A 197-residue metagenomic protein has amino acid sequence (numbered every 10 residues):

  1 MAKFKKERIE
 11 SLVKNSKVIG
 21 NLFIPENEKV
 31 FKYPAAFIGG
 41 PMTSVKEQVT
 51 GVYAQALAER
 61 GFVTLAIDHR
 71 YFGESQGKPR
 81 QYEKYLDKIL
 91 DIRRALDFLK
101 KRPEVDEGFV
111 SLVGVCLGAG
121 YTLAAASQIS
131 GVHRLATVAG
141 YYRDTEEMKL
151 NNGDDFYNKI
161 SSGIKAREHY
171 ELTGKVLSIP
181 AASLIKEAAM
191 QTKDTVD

Functional and structural regions predicted by a protein language model:
M1-F31: N-terminal cap/lid segment of alpha/beta-hydrolase-fold proteins
F31-P41: Short beta-strand element of the alpha/beta-hydrolase
M42-Q55, H69: The serine-hydrolase catalytic nucleophile loop
A56-Q76: Conserved alpha/beta-hydrolase
Y82-P103: Alpha/beta-hydrolase active-site loop
E104-C116: Alpha/beta-hydrolase fold nucleophile elbow
G114-A124: Glycine-rich nucleophile elbow surrounding the catalytic serine of serine-hydrolase chemistry
L123-D197: Alpha/beta-hydrolase-fold enzymes
